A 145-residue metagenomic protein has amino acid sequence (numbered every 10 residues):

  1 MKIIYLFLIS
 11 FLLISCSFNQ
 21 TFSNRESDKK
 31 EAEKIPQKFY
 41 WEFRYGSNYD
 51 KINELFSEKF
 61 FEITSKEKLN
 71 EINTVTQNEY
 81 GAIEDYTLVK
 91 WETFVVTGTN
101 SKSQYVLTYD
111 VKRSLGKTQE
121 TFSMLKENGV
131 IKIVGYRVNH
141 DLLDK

Functional and structural regions predicted by a protein language model:
M1-I4, S17: N-terminal hydrophobic targeting signals that begin at the initiator methionine
I3, R44-Y49: Short, compositionally biased low-complexity segments
I4-L13: Sec-dependent N-terminal signal peptides
C16-Y45: Short, low-complexity N-terminal intrinsically disordered segments enriched in polar/charged residues
E26, N78, A82, N139-K145: Acidic, low-complexity intrinsically disordered segments
D50-N100: Short solvent-exposed beta->alpha transition segments
T93-K145: Exposed beta-sheet edge and beta->alpha loop/turn motif
